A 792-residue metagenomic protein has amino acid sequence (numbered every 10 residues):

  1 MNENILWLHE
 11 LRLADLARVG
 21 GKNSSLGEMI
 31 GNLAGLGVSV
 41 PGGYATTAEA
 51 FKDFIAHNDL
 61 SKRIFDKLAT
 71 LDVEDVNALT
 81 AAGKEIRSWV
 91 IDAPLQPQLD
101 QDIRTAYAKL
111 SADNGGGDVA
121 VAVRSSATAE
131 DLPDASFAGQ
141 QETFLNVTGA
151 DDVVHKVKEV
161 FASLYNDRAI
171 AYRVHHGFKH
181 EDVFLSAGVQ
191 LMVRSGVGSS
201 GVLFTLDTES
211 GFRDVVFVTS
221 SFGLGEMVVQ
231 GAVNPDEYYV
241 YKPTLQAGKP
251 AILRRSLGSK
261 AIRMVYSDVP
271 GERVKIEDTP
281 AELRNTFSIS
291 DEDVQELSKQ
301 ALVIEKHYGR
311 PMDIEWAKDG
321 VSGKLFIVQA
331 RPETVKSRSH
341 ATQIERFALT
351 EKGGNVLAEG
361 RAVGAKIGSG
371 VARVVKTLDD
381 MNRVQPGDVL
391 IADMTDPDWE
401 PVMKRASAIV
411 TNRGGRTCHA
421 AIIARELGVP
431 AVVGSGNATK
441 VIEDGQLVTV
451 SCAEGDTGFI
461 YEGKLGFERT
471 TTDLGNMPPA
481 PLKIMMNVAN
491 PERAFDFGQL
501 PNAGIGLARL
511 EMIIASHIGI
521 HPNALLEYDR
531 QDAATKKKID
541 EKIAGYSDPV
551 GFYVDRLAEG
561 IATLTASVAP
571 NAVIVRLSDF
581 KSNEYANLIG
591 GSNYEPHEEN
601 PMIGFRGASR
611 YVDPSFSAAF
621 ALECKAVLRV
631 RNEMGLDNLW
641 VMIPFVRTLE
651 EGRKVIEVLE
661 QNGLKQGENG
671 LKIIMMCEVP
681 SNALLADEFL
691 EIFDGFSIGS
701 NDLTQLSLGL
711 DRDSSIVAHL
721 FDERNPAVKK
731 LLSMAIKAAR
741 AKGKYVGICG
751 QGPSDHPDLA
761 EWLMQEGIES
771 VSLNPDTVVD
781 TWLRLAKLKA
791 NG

Functional and structural regions predicted by a protein language model:
M1-G188, R284-E292, L297-Q300, E305 (+11 more regions): N-terminal beta-alpha lobe that positions the nucleotide/phosphoryl donor in ATP/NTP-coupled carboxylate activation
M29-L33, D207-S210, R405, A421-V429 (+4 more regions): Alpha-helix C-terminal capping segments
S61, V321, V335-S337, T342 (+4 more regions): Acidic, glycine-rich flexible loop/linker segments
D118-A122, A127-F137, Q141-L145, D182-S186 (+3 more regions): Conserved alpha/beta-domain cores
F137-A171, V197-D268, V328-R361, R405-N412 (+6 more regions): Extended active-site and interfacial segments that coordinate phosphate-rich ligands in large catalytic machineries
G139, G309-T334: Conserved metal-phosphate-binding beta-hairpin within the catalytic cores of diverse ATP-dependent phosphoryl-transfer
V215-D313, K318-D319, A358-S369, A392 (+6 more regions): Conserved catalytic alpha/beta cores of large enzymes that bind or transform nucleotide phosphates and polynucleotides
